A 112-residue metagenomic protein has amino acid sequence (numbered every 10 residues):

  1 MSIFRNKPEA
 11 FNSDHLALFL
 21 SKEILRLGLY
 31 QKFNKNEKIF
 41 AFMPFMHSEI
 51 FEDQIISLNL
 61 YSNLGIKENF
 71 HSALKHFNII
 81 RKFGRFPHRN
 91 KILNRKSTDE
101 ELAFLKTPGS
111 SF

Functional and structural regions predicted by a protein language model:
M1-I56: Active-site-proximal binding-pocket segments
R5, H88-I92: Acidic, Mg2+-coordinating active-site segments of isoprenoid diphosphate-utilizing enzymes
E23, P44, L60, I79-K82 (+1 more regions): Residues that form generic nucleotide/phosphate-binding pockets
E52-E68, A73-H76: Charged, gly/pro-rich active-site loop segments
G65, S72-R81, P87, S97-D99: C-terminal binding/interaction regions
H88, S97-S110: A charge-rich, low-complexity, intrinsically flexible signal that marks solvent-exposed coils, linkers, repeats
